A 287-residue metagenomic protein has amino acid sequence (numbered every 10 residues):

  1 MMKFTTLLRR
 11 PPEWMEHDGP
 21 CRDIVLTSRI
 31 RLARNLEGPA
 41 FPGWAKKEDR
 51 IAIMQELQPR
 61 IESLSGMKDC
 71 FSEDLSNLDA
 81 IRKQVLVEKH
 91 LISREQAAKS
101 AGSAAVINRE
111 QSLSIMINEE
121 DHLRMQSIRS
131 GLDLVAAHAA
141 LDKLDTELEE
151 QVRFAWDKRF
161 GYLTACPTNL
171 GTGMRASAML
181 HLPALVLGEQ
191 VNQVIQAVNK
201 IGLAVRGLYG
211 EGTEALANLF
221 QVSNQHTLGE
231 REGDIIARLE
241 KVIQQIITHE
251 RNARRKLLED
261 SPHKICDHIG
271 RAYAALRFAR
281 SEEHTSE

Functional and structural regions predicted by a protein language model:
M1-R159, M174, V186-G188, Q193-E282 (+1 more regions): Long, Pro/Ser/Thr-rich low-complexity/intrinsically disordered regulatory tracts in eukaryotic proteins
G161-A178: Conserved phosphate/anionic-ligand binding catalytic regions in large, soluble enzymes, centered on
H181-A184: Structural signature of FAD isoalloxazine-binding scaffolds in flavoprotein oxidoreductases
